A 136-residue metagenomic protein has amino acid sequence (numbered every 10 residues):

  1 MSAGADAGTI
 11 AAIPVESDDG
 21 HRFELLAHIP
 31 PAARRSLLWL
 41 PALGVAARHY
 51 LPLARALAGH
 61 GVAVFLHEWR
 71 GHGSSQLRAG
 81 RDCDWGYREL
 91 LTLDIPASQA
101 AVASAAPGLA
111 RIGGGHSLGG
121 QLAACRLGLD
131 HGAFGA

Functional and structural regions predicted by a protein language model:
M1-I29: N-terminal cap/lid segment of alpha/beta-hydrolase-fold proteins
R34, A42-V45: Active-site glycine-rich loops that stabilize anionic/oxyanionic intermediates across multiple enzyme folds
L38-A42, E68, H116: The conserved beta1-alpha1 loop
A47-H49, A54-G80: Conserved alpha/beta-hydrolase
D84-A105: Alpha/beta-hydrolase active-site loop
A106-S117: Alpha/beta-hydrolase fold nucleophile elbow
G120-H131: Short glycine-enriched nucleophile-adjacent loop and the immediately C-terminal alpha-helix near the catalytic center
G132-A136: A conserved short beta-strand
